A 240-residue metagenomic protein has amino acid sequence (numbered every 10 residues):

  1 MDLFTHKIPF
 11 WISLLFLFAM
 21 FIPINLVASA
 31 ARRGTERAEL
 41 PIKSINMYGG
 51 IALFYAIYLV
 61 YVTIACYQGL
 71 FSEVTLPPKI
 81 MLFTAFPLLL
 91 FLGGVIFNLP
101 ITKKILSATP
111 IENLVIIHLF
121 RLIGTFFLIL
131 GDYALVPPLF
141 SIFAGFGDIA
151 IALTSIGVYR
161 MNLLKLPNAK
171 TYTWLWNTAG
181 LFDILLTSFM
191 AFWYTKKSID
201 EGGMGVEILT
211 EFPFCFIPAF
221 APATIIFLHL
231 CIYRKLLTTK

Functional and structural regions predicted by a protein language model:
M1, T195-F216: Short, membrane-exposed interhelical loops at transmembrane-helix boundaries
M1-P23, E73-F86, C215: Hydrophobic transmembrane alpha-helical segments in integral membrane proteins
L15-N25, T84-N98, A150-Y159, F216-R234: Hydrophobic cores of alpha-helical transmembrane segments in multi-pass inner/ER membrane proteins, independent
S29-E36, V62-E73, I101, F127-V136 (+1 more regions): Juxtamembrane "helix-exit" motif on the non-cytosolic side of transmembrane helices
R33-M47, F71-T75, P100-I111, M161-Y172 (+1 more regions): Membrane-interface helix-boundary motifs at transmembrane edges
I45-L106: Early transmembrane hairpin module of multi-pass membrane proteins
F97-A169: Membrane-proximal helix-loop-helix units in multi-pass membrane proteins
Y172-F189: Hydrophobic alpha-helical membrane-insertion segments
